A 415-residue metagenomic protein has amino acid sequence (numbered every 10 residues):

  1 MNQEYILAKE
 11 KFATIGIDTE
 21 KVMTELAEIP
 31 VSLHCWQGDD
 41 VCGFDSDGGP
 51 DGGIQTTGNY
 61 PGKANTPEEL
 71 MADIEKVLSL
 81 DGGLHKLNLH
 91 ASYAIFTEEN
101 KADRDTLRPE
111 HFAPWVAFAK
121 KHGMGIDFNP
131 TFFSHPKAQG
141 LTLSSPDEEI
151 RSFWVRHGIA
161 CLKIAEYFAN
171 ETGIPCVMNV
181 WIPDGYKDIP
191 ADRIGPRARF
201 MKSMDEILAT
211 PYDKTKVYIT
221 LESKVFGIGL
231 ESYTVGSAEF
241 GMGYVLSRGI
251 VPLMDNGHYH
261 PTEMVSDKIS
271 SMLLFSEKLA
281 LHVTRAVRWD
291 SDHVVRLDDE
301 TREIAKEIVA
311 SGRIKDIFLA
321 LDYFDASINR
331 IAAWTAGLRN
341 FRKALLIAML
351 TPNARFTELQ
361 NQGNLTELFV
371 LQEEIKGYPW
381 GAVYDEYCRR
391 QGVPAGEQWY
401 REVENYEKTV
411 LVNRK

Functional and structural regions predicted by a protein language model:
M1-P146, F153, L162-I164, N170 (+7 more regions): Alpha/beta catalytic barrel-like cores
E110-A119, G123, S145-C161, R197-D213 (+1 more regions): Acidic, His- and aromatic-enriched active-site or binding-groove loops in soluble protein domains that engage sugars
P175-I189: Aromatic- and glycine-enriched pocket-lining scaffold segments that form the walls of small-molecule binding clefts
P183-G185, K224, Y323: Short linear capping/connector segments at secondary-structure termini
I189-E300: Acidic/histidine-rich catalytic cores of soluble enzymes
